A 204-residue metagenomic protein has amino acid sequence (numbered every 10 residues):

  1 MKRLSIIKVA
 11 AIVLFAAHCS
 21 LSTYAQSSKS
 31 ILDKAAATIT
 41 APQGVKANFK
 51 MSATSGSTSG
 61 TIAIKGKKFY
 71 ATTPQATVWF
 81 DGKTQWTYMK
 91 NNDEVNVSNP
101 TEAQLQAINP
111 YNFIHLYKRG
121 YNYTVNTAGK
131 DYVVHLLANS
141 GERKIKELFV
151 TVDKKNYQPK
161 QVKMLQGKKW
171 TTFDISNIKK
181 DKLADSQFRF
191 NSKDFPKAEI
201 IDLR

Functional and structural regions predicted by a protein language model:
K2-S5, L21-S57, K68, D93 (+1 more regions): N-terminal leader/targeting segments and the immediate start of mature chains
V9-S20: Bacterial N-terminal signal peptides
T38, G60-A63, T77-V78, N122-T127: Short, exposed beta-strand/loop patches in secreted or surface proteins that constitute
P42-G44, S57, G66, F80 (+4 more regions): Extracytoplasmic
G60-I108, Q166-T172: An acidic-aromatic
P100-K130: Flexible, surface-exposed loop/linker segments and immediately adjacent secondary-structure boundaries
Y121, N126-R204: Gly/Pro-enriched, hydrophobic low-complexity segments that function as extracytoplasmic propeptides/linkers
